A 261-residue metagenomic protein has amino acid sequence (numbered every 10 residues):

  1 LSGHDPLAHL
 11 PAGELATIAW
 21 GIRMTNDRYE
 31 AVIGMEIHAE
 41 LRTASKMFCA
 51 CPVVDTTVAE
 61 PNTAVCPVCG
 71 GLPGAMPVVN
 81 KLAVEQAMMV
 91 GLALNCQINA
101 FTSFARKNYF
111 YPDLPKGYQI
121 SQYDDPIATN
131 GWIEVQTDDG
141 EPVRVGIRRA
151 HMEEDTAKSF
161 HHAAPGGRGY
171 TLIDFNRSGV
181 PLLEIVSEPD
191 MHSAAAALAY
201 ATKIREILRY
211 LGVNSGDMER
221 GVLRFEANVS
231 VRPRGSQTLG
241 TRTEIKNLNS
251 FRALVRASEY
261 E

Functional and structural regions predicted by a protein language model:
P11-E14: Short Gly/Ser/Thr- and charged-rich N-terminal loops/segments that act as flexible capping/hinge elements
A16-I18: Short terminal hydrophobic/aromatic SLiMs and anchors at protein ends
W20, M24-E261: Basic, nucleic-acid-interacting segments
